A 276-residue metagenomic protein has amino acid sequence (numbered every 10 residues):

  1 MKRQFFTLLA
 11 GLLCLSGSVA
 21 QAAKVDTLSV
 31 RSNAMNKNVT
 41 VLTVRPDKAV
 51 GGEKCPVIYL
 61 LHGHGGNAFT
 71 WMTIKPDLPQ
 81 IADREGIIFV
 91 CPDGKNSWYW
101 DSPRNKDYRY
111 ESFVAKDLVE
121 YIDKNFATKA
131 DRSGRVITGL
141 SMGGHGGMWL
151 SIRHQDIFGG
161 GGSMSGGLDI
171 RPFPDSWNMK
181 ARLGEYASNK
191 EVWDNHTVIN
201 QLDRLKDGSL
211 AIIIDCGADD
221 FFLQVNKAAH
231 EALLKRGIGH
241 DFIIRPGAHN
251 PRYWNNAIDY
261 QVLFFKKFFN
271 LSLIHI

Functional and structural regions predicted by a protein language model:
M1-Q4: Positively charged n-region of N-terminal signal peptides that target proteins for export
F6-T7, A49: General helical structural elements
T7-S16: Bacterial N-terminal signal peptides
Q21-L273: Non-catalytic cap/lid and distal C-terminal segments of serine-dependent acyl enzymes
